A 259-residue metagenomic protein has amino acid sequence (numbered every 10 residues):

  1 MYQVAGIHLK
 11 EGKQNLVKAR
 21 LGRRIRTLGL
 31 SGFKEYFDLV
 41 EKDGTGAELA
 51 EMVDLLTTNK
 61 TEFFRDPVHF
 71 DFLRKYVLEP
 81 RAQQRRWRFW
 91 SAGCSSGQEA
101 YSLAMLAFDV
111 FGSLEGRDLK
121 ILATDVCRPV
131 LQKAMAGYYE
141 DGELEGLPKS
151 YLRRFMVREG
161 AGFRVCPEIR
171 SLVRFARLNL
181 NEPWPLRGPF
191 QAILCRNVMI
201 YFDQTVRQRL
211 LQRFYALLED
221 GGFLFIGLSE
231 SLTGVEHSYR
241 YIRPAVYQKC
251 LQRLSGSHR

Functional and structural regions predicted by a protein language model:
M1-W90, L211, G227: Conserved AdoMet
R74, A104-F108, Y215: A structural alpha-helix within SAM-dependent methyltransferase catalytic domains
Q84-S102, K120-L122: Conserved class I S-adenosyl-L-methionine
S96-L114: Conserved SAM-binding loop of SAM-dependent methyltransferases across substrates and taxa, primarily the Class I
G112-L194, V198-R209, S231-T233, R253-G256: Extended basic-aromatic, gly/pro-enriched interface segments that bind polyanionic ligands
Q208-D220: A short glycine-rich, Lys/Arg-flanked "PGG" loop and its adjoining helix->strand segment in the class I
D220-L228: Conserved beta-strand signature within the Rossmann-like core of class I S-adenosyl-L-methionine
E230-R259: Class I S-adenosyl-L-methionine
